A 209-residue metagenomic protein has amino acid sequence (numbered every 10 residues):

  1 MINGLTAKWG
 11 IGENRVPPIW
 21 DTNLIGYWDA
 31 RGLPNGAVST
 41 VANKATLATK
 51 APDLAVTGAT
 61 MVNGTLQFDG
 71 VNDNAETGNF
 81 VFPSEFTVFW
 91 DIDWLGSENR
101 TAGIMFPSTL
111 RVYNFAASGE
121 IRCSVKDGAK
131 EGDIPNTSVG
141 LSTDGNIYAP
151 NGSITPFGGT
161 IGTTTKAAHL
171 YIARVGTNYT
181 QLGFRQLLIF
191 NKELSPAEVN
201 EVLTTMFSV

Functional and structural regions predicted by a protein language model:
M1-L24, N35-A37, R185-V209: Extended recognition patches within non-cytosolic domains
W20-D21, F82, T163, T180: Extracytoplasmic/secreted proteins and extracellular or luminal domains
P34-T40, T49, T60-C123, D127 (+2 more regions): Extracellular glycan-recognition modules
R111, G128-D133, S153-G158: Surface-exposed loop/edge segments in extracytoplasmic proteins
E120, T155-G183: Flexible glycan-contacting loops in extracellular carbohydrate-active proteins
E120-L141: Short, aromatic/His-centered strand-loop micro-motif at the edge of beta-sheets
L141-G159: Carbohydrate-binding surfaces in secreted/extracellular proteins
